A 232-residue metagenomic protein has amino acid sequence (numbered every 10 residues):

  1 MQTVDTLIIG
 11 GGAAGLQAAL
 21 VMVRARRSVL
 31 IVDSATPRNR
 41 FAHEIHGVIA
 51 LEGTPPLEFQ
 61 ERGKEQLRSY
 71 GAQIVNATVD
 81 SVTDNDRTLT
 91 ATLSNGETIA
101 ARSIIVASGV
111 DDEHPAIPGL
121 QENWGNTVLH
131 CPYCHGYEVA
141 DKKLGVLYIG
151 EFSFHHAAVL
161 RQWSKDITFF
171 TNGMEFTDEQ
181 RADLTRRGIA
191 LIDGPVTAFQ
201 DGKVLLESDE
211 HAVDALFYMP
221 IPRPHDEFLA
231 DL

Functional and structural regions predicted by a protein language model:
M1-L7, I74-D141, L205-L206, F217 (+1 more regions): FAD-binding core/adjacent interface of flavoenzyme oxidoreductases
Q2-T3, L7-S34, W124, H130-T177: Rossmann-like dinucleotide/flavin-binding elements
Q2-T3, S34-E58, R187: Conserved N-terminal glycine-rich FAD pyrophosphate-binding loop of Rossmann-like flavoproteins
A19-L20, H43, A116-G119, A157-V159 (+2 more regions): Short amphipathic alpha-helical segments
R40-A42, P132, Y137-D141, T177-D183 (+1 more regions): Short, charged, surface-exposed secondary-structure boundary motifs
E61, L67-L93, T98-A100, W163-L232: A Rossmann-like FAD-binding core segment of flavoenzymes
E113, F154, P224-H225: Short glycine-rich, flexible loops that bind phosphorylated cofactors or substrates
